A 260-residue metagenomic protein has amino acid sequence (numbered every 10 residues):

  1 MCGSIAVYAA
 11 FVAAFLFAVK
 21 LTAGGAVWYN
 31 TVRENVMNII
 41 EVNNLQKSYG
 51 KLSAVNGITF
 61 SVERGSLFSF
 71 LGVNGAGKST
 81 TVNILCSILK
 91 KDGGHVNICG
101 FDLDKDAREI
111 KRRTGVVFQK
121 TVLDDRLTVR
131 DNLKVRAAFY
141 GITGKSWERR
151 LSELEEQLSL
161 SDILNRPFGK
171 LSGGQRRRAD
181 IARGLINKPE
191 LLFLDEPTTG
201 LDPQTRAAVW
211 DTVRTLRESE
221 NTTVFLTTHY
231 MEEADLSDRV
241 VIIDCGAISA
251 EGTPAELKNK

Functional and structural regions predicted by a protein language model:
G94-D102, I110: Conserved ABC transporter NBD signature motif
R126, P167-L171: Conserved ABC ATPase signature
K134, A138, K145-I163: Conserved ABC ATPase "signature" region
I186-E190: A short, proline-enriched helix->beta-strand linker immediately N-terminal to the Walker B motif in ABC-type P-loop
L192-D195: Catalytic Walker B motif of ABC-type/P-loop ATPase nucleotide-binding domains
A207-E220: Helical segment within the ABC ATPase nucleotide-binding domain
E251-G252: ABC ATPase "signature
